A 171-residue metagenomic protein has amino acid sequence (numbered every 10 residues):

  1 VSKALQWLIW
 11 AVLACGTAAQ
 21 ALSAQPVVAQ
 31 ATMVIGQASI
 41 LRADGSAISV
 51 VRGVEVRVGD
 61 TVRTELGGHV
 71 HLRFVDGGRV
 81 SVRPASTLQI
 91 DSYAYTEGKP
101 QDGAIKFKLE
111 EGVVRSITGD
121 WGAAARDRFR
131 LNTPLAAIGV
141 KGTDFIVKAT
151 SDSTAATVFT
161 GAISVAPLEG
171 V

Functional and structural regions predicted by a protein language model:
V1-Q6: Positively charged n-region of N-terminal signal peptides that target proteins for export
W7-A18: Bacterial N-terminal signal peptides
L22-V171: Flexible, surface-exposed loop/linker segments and immediately adjacent secondary-structure boundaries
